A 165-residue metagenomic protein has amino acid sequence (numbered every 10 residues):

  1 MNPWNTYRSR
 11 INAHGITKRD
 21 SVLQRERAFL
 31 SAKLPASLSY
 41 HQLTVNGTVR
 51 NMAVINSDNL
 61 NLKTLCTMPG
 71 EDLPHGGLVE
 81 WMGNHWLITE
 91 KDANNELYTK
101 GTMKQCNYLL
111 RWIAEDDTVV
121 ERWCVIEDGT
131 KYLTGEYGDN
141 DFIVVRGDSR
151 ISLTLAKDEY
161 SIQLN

Functional and structural regions predicted by a protein language model:
M1-V22: Short, intrinsically disordered N-terminal pre-domain segments
T17-A36: N-terminal charged segments
S31-N165: Short, conserved turn/kink motifs that form compact alpha/beta structural patches or helix kinks used as
